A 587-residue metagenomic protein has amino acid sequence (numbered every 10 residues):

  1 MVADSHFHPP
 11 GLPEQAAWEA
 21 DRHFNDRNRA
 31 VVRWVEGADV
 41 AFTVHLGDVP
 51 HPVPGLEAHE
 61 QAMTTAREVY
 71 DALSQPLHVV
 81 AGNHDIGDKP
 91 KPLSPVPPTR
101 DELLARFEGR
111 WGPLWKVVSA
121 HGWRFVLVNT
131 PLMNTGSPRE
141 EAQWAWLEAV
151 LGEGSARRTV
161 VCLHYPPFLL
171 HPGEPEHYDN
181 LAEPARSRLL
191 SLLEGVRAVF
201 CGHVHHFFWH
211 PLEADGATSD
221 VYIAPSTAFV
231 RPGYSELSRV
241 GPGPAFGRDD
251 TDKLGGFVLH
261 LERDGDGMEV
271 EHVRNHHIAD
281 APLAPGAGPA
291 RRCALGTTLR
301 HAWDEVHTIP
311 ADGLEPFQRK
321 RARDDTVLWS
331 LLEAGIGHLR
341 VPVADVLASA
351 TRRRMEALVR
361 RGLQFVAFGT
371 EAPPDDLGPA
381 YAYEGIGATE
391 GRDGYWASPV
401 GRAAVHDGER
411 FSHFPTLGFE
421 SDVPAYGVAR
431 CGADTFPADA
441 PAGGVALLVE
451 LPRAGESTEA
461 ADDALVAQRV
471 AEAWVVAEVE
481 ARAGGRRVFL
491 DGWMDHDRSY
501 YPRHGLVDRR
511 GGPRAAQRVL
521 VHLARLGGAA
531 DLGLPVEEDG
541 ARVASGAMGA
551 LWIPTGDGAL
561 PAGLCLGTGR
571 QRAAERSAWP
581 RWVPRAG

Functional and structural regions predicted by a protein language model:
M1-E57: N-terminal active-site segment of His-dependent metallophosphoesterases
W18, P54-E153, R158, E183-A198 (+3 more regions): Extended active-site neighborhood of metal-dependent phosphoesterases/phosphodiesterases
V31-A38, T43-V44, Q318-L347, A357-V366 (+1 more regions): Catalytic domains of carbohydrate-active enzymes, especially glycoside hydrolases
H45, G55-S74, H78, V341-Y381 (+1 more regions): Aromatic-lined substrate-binding rim segments of carbohydrate-active enzymes
G243-E305: A short C-terminal boundary segment appended to hydrolase-like catalytic domains
T416, D422-R498, D508-L523: Catalytic-core region of carbohydrate-active enzymes that cleave or remodel glycosidic bonds
E537-G567, G587: Carbohydrate-binding surface patches
R570-G587: C-terminal beta-strand-rich structural cap/linker in extracellular carbohydrate-active enzymes
